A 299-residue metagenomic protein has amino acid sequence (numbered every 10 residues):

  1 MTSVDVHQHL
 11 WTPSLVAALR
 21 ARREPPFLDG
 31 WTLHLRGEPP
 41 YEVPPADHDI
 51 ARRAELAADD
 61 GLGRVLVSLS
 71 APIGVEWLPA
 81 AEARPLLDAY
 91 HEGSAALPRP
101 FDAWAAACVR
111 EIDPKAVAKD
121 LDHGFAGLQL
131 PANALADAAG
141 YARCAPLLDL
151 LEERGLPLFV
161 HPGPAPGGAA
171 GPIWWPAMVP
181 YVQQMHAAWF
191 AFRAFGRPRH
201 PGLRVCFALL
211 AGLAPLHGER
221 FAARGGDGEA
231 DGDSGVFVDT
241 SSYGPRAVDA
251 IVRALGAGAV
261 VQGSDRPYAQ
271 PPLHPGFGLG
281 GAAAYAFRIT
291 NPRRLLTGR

Functional and structural regions predicted by a protein language model:
T2-V6, T12-R64, E92-G93, L213-A214 (+2 more regions): Mid-to-C-terminal alpha-helical segments outside catalytic/metal-binding sites
H7, A57, S94, L128 (+5 more regions): Divalent metal-coordination and catalytic microenvironments
S14-L19, L78, A116-V117, A169-I173 (+2 more regions): Short aromatic-enriched loop/helix-cap "lid" or pocket-rim segments at secondary-structure transitions that line
V43-H48, V75-W77, C108-K115, L135-A142 (+3 more regions): Acidic-and-aromatic substrate-binding clefts and catalytic sites of carbohydrate-active enzymes
P45, L78-A89, A138-P146, P176-Q184 (+1 more regions): Alpha-helix N-cap and loop-to-helix initiation/capping positions
R53-A57, G61-L86, G93-V109: Short, well-structured secondary-structure segments
R84, A96-D149: Long, hydrophobic, well-ordered secondary-structure blocks that form the structural core and pocket-lining surfaces
H123-L255, A259-V261: Catalytic pocket-lining loop regions of alpha/beta-barrel enzymes, especially the amidohydrolase/enolase/GH5 lineages
